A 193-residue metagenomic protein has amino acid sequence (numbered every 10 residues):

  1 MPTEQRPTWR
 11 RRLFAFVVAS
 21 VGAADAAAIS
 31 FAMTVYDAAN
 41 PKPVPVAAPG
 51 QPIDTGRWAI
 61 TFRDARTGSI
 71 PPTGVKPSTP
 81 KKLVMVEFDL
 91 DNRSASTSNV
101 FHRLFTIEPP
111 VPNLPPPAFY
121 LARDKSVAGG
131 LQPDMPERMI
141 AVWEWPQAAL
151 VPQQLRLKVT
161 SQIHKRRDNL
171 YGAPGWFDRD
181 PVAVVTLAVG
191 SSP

Functional and structural regions predicted by a protein language model:
P2-T3, W9-T34, L131-P193: Surface-exposed edge beta-strand/loop patches
F31-I53: Ser/Thr/Pro/Gly-rich low-complexity linker/stalk segments immediately outside membranes or between
P45-P80: Short extracytoplasmic
D54-W58, P110, T160-Q162: Short strand-coil-strand connectors
W58, V84-V86, E137: Hydrophobic core residues within well-ordered beta-strands of beta-rich domains
R66-G68, S78-P80, D91-M139, K165-L170 (+2 more regions): The feature marks short-to-medium sequence segments in extracytoplasmic or secretory-pathway proteins
D89-R93, E144-P146: Solvent-exposed residues in well-ordered beta-strands and their adjoining turns, especially edge/terminal strands
